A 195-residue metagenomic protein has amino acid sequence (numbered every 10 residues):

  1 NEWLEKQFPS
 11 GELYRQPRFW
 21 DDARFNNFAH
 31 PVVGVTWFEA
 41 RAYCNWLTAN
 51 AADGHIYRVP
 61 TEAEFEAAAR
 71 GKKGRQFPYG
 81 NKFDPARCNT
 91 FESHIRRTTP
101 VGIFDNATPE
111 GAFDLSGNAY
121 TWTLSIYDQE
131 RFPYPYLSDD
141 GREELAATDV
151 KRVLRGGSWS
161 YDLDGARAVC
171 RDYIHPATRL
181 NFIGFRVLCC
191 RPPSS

Functional and structural regions predicted by a protein language model:
E5-R171: Functional-site microenvironments in short loops/helix caps that host divalent-cation chemistry
F91-E92, A177-T178, C189: Short amphipathic alpha-helical patches
S160-D162, Y173-I183: Repeated polar recognition positions within modular binding domains
N181-S195: Short, structured beta-strand segments at or near domain termini in extracellular proteins/domains
